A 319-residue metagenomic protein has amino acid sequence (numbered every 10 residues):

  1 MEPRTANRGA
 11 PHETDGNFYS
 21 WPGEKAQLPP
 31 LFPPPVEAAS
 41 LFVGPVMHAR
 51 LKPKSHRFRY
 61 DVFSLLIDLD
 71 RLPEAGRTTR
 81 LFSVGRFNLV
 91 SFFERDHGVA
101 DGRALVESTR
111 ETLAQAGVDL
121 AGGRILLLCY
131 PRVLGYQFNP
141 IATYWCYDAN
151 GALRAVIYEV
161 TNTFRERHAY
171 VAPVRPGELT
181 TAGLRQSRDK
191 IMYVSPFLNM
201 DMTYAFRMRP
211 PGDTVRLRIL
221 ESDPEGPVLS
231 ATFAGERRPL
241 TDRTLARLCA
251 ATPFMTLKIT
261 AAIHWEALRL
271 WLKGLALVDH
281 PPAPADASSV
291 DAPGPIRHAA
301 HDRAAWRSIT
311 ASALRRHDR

Functional and structural regions predicted by a protein language model:
E2-P3, F18-R319: Mature, function-bearing regions of proteins
